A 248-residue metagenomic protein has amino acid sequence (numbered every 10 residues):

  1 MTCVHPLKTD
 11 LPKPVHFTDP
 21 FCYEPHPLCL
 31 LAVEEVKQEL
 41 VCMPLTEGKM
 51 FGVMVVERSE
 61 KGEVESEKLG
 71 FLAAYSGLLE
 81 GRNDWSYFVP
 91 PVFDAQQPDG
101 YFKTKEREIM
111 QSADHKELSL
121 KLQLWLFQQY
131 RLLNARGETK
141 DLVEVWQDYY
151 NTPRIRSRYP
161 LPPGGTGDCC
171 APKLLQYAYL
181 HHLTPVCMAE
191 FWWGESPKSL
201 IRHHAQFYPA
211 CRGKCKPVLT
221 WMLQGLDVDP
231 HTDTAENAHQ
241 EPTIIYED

Functional and structural regions predicted by a protein language model:
M1-D248: Catalytic cores of nucleic-acid editing and processing enzymes, centered on the cytidine/adenosine deaminase
